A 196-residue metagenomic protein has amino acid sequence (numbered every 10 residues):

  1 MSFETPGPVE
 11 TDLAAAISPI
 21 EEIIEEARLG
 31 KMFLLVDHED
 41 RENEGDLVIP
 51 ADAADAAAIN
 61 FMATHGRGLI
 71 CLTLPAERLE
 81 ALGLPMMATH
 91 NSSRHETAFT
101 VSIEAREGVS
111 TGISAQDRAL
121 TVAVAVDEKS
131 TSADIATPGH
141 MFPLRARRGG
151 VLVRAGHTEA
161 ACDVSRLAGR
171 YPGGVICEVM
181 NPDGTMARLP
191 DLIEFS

Functional and structural regions predicted by a protein language model:
M1-S196: Catalytic domains of riboflavin
